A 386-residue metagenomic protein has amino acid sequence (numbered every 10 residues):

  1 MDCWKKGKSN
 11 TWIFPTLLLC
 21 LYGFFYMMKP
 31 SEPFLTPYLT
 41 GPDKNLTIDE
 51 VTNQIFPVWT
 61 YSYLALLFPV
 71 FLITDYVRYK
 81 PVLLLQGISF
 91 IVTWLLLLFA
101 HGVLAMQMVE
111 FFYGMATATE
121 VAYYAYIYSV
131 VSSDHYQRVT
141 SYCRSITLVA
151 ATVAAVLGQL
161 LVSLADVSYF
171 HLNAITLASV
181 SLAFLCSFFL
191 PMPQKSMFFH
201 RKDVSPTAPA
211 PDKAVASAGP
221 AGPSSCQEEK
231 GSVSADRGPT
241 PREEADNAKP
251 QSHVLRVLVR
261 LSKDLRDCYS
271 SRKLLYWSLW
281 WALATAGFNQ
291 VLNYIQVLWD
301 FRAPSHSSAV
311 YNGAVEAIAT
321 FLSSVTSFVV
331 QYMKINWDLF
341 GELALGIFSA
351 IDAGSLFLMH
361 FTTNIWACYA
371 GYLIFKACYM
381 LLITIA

Functional and structural regions predicted by a protein language model:
M1-W12, Q194-Y276: Juxtamembrane intracellular "pre-TM" segments in multi-pass secondary transporters
D2-L66, T93-L96, V103-M106, F112 (+4 more regions): Helix-loop boundary and gating motifs at the non-cytosolic
F56, T60-L66, H135-D166, F170-A183 (+3 more regions): Glycine-rich segments within core transmembrane alpha-helices of 12-TM secondary carriers
Y63-L104: Conserved MFS/SLC helix-loop-helix module at the cytosolic interface between two early adjacent transmembrane helices
A65-Y79, L160-A165, S323-G341: Helix-to-loop junctions at the C-terminal end of transmembrane segments in multipass secondary transporters
Q86-G102, G114, S187-F189, A350-T363: C-terminal ends and interior cores of transmembrane alpha-helices in multi-pass membrane transporters/permeases
M108-V149: Cytoplasmic helix-loop-helix junction between adjacent transmembrane helices in 12-TM secondary transporters
D338-I385: C-terminal transmembrane helical hairpin of 12-TM major facilitator-type secondary transporters
